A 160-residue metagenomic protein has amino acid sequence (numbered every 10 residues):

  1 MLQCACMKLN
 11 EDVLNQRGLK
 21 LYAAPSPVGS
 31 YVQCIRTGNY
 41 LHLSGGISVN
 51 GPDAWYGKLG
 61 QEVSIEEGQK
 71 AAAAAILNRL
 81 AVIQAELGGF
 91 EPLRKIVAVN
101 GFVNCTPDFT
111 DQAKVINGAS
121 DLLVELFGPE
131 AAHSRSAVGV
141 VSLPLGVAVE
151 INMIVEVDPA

Functional and structural regions predicted by a protein language model:
L2-A160: Short, polar/acidic, helix-capping and beta-turn segments at strand->helix junctions that line the mouths
